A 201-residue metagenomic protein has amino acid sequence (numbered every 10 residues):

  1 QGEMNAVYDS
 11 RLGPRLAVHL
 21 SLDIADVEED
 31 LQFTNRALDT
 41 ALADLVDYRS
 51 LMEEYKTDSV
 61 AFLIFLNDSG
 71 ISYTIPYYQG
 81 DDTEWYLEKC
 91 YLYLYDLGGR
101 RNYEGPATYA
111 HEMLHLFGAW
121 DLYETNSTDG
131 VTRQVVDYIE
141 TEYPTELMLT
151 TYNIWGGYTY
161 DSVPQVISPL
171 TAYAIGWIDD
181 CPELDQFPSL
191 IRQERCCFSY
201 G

Functional and structural regions predicted by a protein language model:
Q1-K56: Propeptide-to-catalytic entry region of secreted or membrane-anchored zinc metalloproteases
T57-F62, Y86-Y91, Y143-P144: Loop/turn elements at helix/coil->beta-strand transitions in domains of secreted/extracellular proteins
D68-S72, L97-R101, D121-E124, N153-W155: Solvent-exposed loop/turn segments at secondary-structure junctions within structured extracellular/periplasmic domains
S69-E88, V135: Catalytic zinc-binding patch centered on the HExxH motif and its immediate surroundings that defines zinc-dependent
C90-A110: Short pre-active-site segment immediately N-terminal to the catalytic Zn-binding motif
A107-L122: Active-site recognition of the HExxH zinc-binding catalytic motif
Y123-G201: Replace "(M1/M4/M9/M12/WLM)" with "(e.g., M1/M4/M8/M9/M12/M26/WLM)" and add "not limited to" to clarify scope
